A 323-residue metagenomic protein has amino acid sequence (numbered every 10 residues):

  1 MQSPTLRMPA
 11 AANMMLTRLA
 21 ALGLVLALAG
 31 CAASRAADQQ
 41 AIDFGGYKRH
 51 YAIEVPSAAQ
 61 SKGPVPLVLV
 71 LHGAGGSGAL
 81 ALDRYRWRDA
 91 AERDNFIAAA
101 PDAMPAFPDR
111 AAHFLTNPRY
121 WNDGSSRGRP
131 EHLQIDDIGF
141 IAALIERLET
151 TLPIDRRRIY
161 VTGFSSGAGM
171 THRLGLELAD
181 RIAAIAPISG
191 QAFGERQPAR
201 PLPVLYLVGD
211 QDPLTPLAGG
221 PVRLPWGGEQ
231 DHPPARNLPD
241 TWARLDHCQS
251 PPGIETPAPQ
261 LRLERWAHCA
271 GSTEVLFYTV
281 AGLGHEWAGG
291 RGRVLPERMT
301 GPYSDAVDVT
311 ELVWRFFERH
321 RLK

Functional and structural regions predicted by a protein language model:
A20-A29: Bacterial N-terminal signal peptides
C31-L67, A79-Y85, D89, R93 (+8 more regions): A domain-start/cap signature at the N-terminus of enzymes
V65, G73-G76, L283: Active-site glycine-rich loops that stabilize anionic/oxyanionic intermediates across multiple enzyme folds
V70-G73, A100, T279: Structural cue for short, hydrophobic secondary-structure segments
N95-F107: Conserved alpha/beta-hydrolase
S125-L152: Alpha/beta-hydrolase active-site loop
Y206-V208: Short beta-strand/loop motif that positions the catalytic acidic residue of the alpha/beta-hydrolase fold
D210-V275, L283, W287-D308: Active-site-adjacent alpha-helix of alpha/beta-hydrolase-fold enzymes
